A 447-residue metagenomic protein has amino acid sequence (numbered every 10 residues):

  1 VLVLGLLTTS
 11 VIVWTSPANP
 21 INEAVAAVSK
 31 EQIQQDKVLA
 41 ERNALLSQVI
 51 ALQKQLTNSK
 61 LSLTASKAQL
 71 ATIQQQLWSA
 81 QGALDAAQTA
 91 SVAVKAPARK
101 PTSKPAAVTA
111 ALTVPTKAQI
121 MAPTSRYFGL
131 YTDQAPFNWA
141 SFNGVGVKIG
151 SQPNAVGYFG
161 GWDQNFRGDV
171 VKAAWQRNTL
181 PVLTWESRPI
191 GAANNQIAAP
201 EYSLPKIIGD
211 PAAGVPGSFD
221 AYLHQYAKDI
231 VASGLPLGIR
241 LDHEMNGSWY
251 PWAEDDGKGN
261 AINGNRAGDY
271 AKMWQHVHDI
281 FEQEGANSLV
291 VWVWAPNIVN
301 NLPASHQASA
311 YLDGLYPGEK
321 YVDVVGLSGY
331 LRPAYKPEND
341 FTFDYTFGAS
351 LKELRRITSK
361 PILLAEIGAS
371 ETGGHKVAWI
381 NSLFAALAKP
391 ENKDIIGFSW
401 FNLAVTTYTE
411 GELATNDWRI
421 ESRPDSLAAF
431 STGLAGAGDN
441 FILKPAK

Functional and structural regions predicted by a protein language model:
V1-V13: Hydrophobic membrane-insertion alpha-helices, especially the h-region of bacterial N-terminal signal peptides
W14-I33, K37-Q53, N58, A65 (+3 more regions): Boundary/entry segment of secreted carbohydrate-active catalytic domains
K117-F137, L237, P361-K447: Substrate-binding cleft of secreted/luminal carbohydrate-active enzymes
Y131, W274, H278-A310, S359-T372 (+1 more regions): Aromatic-lined carbohydrate-recognition surfaces of secreted/lumenal glycan-active proteins
P136-V145, Q164-A173, H224-Q225, I298-P317 (+2 more regions): Alpha-helical scaffolding within the catalytic cores of extracellular/periplasmic polymer-degrading hydrolases
V156, I239, D323-V325, E366 (+1 more regions): Conserved, mostly hydrophobic/aromatic
D169-E186, K320-G374: Glycoside hydrolase catalytic-domain groove-lining segments
D169-V290, D417, E421-S422, S431-G433 (+1 more regions): Substrate-binding cleft of extracellular glycoside hydrolase catalytic domains
